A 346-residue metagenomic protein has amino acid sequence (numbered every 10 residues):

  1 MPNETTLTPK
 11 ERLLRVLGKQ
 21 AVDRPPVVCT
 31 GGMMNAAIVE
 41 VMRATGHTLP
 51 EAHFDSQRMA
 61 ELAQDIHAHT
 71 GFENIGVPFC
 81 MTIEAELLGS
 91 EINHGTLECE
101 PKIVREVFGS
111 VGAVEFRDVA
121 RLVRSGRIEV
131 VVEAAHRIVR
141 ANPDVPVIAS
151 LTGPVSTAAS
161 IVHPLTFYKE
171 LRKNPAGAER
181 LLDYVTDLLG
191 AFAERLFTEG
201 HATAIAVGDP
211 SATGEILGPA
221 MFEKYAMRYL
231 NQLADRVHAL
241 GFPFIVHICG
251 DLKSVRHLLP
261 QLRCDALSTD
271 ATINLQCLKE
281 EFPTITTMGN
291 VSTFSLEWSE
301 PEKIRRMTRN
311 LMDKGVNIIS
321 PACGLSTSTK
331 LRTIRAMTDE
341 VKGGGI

Functional and structural regions predicted by a protein language model:
P2-I38, M42-T45, L49, I66 (+3 more regions): Active-site loop segments of alpha/beta catalytic cores
A36-E40, T45-L62, T70-L88, I92: Helix-coil boundary/capping segments in enzymes
F54-Q57, E106-A113, S125, E300: Intrinsic-disorder/low-complexity, polar/charged segments
P78-R121, D144: A contiguous, low-structure linker/loop signature
